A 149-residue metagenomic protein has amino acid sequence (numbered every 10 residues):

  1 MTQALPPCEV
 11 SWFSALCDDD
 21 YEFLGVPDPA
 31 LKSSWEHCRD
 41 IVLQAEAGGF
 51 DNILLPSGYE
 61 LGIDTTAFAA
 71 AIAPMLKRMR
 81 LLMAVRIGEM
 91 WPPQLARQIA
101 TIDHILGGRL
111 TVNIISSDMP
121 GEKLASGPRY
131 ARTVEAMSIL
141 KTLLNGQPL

Functional and structural regions predicted by a protein language model:
M1-M75: N-terminal beta1-alpha1-beta2 module of alpha/beta enzyme domains
L5-L31, W91-L149: Flexible, glycine-rich active-site loops centered on histidine and acidic residues that chelate a metal or position
P27, V85-R86: Short, basic, glycine/proline-bearing loop/turn elements
G49, K77, L106-G108: Active-site-proximal glycine-rich helix-loop-beta segment
I53, L81, L110-V112: Hydrophobic residues within beta-strands of alpha/beta enzymes
L55-E60, R86, I115-S117: An acidic- and aromatic-residue-enriched active-site/binding cleft used to recognize and process polar
I63, R86-M90, S126: Glycine-rich "substrate-gating" loop/helix at the edge of Rossmann-like oxidoreductase active sites
I63-V85, R132, A136-L143: Alpha-helix-loop-beta-strand connector modules within alpha/beta enzyme cores
